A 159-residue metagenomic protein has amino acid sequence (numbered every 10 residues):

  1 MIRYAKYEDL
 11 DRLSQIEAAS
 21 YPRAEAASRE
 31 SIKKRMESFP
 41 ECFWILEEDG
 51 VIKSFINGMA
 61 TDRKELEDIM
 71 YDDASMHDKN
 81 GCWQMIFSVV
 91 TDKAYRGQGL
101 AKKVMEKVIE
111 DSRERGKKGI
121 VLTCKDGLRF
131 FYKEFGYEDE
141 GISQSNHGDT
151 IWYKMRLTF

Functional and structural regions predicted by a protein language model:
M1-L13: A short beta-loop-alpha structural element at the N-terminal edge of CoA-dependent acyl/N-acetyltransferase catalytic
Q15-S28: Helix-loop element at the rim of GNAT/NAT acetyltransferase active sites that forms part of the acceptor-substrate
E41-I45, F55, S88, V121 (+1 more regions): Short hydrophobic/aromatic beta-strand element in the GNAT-like acyltransferase core that lines or flanks the acyl-donor
V51, F55-V90, R96, S145-W152: Conserved acyl-donor/pantetheine-binding loop and adjacent beta-alpha core of acyl/acetyltransferases and related
T91, G97-E110: Conserved acetyl-CoA-binding loop-helix of GNAT-fold acetyltransferases
M105, D111-K125: Conserved GNAT acetyl-CoA-binding A-motif
K118, K125-D126, F135, Q144-F159: C-terminal "cap" of GNAT-fold acetyltransferases
F131-Y132, Y137: Conserved active-site tyrosine of GNAT-family acetyltransferases
